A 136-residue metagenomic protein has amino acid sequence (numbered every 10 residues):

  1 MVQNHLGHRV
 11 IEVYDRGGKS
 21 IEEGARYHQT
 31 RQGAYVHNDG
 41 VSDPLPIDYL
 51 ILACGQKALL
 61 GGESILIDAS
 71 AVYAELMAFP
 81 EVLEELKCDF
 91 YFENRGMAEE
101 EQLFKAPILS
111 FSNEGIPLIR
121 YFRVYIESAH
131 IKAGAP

Functional and structural regions predicted by a protein language model:
G7-P136: Active-site environment of non-heme Fe oxygenases that use a 2-His-1-carboxylate facial triad
